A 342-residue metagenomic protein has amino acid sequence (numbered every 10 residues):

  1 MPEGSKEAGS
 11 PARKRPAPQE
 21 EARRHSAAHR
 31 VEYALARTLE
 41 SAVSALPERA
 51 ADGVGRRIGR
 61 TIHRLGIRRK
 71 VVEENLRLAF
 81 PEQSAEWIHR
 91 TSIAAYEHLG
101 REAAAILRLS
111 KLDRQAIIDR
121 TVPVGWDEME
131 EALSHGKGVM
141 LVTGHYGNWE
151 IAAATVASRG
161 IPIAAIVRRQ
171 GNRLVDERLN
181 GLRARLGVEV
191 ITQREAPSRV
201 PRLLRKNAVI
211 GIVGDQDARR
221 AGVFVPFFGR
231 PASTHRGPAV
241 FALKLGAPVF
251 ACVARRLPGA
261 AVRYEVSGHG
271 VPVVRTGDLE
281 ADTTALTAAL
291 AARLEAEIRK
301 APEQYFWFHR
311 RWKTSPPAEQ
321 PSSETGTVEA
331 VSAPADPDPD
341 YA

Functional and structural regions predicted by a protein language model:
P2-A27, T38, L46, I58 (+5 more regions): Non-catalytic C-terminal accessory region of glycerolipid acyltransferases and related lyso-lipid remodeling enzymes
P2-T143, D176-L179, G187, V331 (+1 more regions): Membrane-anchoring hydrophobic helices of lipid-metabolizing enzymes
K70-V71, R169-R173, P231-H235: Active-site metal-coordination segments of metallo-dependent hydrolases
A116-T121, R168, R185-I191, F228-G229 (+1 more regions): Short, flexible loop segments at the rims of nucleotide/cofactor-binding pockets, characterized by
D119-P123, Y146, N172, V190-Q193 (+2 more regions): A conditional alpha-helix N-cap/helix-loop micro-motif detector
M129-E130, A153, L179-N180, V200-P201 (+1 more regions): Short amphipathic alpha-helical segments and helix-helix/interface helices
S134-R194, D217-V223, R256: Catalytic core of membrane glycerolipid acyltransferases/transacylases, capturing the structured, soluble-facing
